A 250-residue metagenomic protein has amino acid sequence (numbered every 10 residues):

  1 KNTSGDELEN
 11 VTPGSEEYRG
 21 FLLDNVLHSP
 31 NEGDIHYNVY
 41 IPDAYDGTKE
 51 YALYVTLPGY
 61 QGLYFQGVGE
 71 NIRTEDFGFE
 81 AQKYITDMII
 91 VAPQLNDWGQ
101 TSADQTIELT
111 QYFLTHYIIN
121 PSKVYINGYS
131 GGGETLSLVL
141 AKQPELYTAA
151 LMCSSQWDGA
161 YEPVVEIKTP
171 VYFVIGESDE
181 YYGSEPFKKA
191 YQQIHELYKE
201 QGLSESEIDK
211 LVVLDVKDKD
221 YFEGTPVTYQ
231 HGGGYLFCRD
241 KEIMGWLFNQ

Functional and structural regions predicted by a protein language model:
K1-Y51, E134, V139, G202-L203 (+1 more regions): A domain-start/cap signature at the N-terminus of enzymes
A44-K49, W98-S130: Gly/Ser-rich "nucleophile elbow"/oxyanion-hole loop immediately N-terminal to the catalytic nucleophile in hydrolases
Y51-I107: Active-site machinery of serine-nucleophile hydrolases
G59-L63, L95-Q100, S130-E134, S155-G159 (+2 more regions): Solvent-exposed loop/turn segments at secondary-structure junctions within structured extracellular/periplasmic domains
G69, Y182-E200: Short alpha-helix in the alpha/beta-hydrolase fold that links the catalytic acid
T86, V165-V171: Short, proline-enriched alpha-helix->beta-strand connector loops that line the catalytic pocket of alpha/beta-hydrolase
T115-H116, S122-E166: Primarily recognizes the serine-hydrolase "nucleophile elbow" in alpha/beta-hydrolase and SGNH/GDSL folds
V174, S178-Y182, Y198-Q250: C-terminal catalytic histidine-bearing segment of alpha/beta-hydrolase fold enzymes
